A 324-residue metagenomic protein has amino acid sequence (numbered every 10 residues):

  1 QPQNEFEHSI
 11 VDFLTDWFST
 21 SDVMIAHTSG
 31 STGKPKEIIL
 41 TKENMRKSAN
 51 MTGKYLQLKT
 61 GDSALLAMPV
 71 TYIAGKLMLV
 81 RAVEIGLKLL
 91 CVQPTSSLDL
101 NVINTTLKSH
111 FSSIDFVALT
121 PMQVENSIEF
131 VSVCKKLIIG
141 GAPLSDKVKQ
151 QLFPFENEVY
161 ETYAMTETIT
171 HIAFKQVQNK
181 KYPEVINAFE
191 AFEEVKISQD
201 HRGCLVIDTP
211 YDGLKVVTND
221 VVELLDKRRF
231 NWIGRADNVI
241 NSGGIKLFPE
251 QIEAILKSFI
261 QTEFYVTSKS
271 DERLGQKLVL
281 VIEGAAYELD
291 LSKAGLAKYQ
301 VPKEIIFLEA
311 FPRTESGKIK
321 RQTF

Functional and structural regions predicted by a protein language model:
I10-H27, T60-G61: Conserved pre-ATP/AMP-binding loop-to-beta segment of ANL
V23-N50, Q57-K59: Conserved AMP-binding A3 loop
K42-K47, S63-Q123: AMP-binding/adenylate-forming
S127-K180: Gly/Ser/Thr-rich phosphate-binding loop
N157-H201, D212-K215: Conserved ATP-binding loop and adjacent catalytic segment of the adenylate-forming AMP-binding
K196-E223, R229, V281-E283: AMP-binding/adenylate-forming core of the ANL superfamily
N219-Q300: AMP-binding/adenylate-forming catalytic core of the ANL superfamily
V279-E283, S292-F324: Conserved C-terminal "lid"/linker of ANL adenylate-forming enzymes
